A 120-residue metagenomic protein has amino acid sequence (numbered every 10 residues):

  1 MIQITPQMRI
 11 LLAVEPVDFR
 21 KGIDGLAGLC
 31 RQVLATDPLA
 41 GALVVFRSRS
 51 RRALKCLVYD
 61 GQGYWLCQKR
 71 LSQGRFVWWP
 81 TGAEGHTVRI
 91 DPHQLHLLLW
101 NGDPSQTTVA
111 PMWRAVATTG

Functional and structural regions predicted by a protein language model:
M1-G120: Polybasic/polar functional segments that serve as interface/processing modules
